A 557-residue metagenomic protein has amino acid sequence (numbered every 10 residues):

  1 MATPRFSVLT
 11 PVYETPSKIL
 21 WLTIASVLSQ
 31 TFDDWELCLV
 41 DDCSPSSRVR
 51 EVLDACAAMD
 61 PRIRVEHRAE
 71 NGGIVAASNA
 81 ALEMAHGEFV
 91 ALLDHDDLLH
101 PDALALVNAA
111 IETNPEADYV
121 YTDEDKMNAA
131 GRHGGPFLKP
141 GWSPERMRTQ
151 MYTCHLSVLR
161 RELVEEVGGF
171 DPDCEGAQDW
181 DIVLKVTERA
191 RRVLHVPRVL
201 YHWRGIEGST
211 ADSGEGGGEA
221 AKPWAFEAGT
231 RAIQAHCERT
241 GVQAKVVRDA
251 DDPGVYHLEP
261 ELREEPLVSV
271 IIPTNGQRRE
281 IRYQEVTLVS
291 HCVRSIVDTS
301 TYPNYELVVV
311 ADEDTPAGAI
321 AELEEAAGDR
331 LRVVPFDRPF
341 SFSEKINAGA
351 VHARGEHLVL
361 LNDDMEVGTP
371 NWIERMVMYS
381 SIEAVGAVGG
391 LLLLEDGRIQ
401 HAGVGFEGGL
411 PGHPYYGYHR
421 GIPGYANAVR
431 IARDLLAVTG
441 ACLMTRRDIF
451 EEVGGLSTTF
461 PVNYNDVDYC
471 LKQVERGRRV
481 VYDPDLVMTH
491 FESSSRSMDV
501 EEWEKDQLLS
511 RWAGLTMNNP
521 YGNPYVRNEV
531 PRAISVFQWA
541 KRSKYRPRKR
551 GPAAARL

Functional and structural regions predicted by a protein language model:
M1, G216-E265, G386, D396 (+4 more regions): C-terminal, non-catalytic tails of nucleotide-sugar-dependent glycosyltransferases
I24-D34, T113, V289-N304: Short, acidic, metal-binding catalytic loop of nucleotide-sugar glycosyltransferases
D41-R50, E70, P303, V310-I320 (+1 more regions): A conserved acidic beta->alpha catalytic loop
R68-A85, F336-A353: Glycine-rich, basic loop-to-helix element that forms the pyrophosphate-binding segment of sugar-nucleotide handling
V75, E83, H133-E162, E344-K345 (+3 more regions): A recurrent flexible, glycine/aromatic-enriched loop bordering the glycosyltransferase active site that acts as
V90, L358: Short aromatic/hydrophobic "clamp" motif used to bind/position activated sugar donors
D102-G134, G205-I206, M365-L410: Conserved donor NDP-sugar-binding/catalytic core segment of glycosyltransferases
L163, D173-V199, I233, W372-M376 (+3 more regions): A short, conserved alpha-helix in the catalytic core of glycosyltransferases
